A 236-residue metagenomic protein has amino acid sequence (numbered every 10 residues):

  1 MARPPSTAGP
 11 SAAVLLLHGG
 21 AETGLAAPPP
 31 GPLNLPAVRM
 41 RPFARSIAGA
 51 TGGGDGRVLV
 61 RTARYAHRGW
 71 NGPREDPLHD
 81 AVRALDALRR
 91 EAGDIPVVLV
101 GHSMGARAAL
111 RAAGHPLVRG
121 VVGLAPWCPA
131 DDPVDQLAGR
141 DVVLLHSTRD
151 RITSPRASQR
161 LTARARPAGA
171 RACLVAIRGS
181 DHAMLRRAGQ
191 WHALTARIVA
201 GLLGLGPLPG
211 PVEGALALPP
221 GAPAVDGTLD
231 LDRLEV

Functional and structural regions predicted by a protein language model:
M1-D55: Short, surface-exposed "cap/lid" segments of acyl-processing enzymes
P29, S154-R164: Short alpha-helix in the alpha/beta-hydrolase fold that links the catalytic acid
N71-E91: Alpha/beta-hydrolase active-site loop
L99-G101, L124, L145: Short beta-strand immediately N-terminal to the catalytic nucleophile in serine-hydrolase-like folds
V100-G105, A109: Gly/Ala-rich beta-loop-alpha elbow adjacent to hydrolase catalytic centers
L117-C128: A conserved short beta-strand
A138, V143-D150: Short beta-strand/loop motif that positions the catalytic acidic residue of the alpha/beta-hydrolase fold
R171-V236: C-terminal catalytic histidine-bearing segment of alpha/beta-hydrolase fold enzymes
